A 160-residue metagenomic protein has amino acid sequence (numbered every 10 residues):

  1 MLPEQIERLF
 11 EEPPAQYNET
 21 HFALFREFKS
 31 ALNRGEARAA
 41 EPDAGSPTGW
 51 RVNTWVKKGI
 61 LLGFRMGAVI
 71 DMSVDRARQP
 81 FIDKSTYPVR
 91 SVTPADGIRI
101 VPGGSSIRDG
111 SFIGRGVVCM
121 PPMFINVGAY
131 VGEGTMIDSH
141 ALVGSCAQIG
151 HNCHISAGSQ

Functional and structural regions predicted by a protein language model:
M1-I98: Terminal amphipathic alpha-helical/low-complexity segments used for targeting or macromolecular assembly
P94, R99-Q160: Structural signal for interior beta-strand "rungs" in well-ordered beta-sheet cores of soluble enzyme domains
